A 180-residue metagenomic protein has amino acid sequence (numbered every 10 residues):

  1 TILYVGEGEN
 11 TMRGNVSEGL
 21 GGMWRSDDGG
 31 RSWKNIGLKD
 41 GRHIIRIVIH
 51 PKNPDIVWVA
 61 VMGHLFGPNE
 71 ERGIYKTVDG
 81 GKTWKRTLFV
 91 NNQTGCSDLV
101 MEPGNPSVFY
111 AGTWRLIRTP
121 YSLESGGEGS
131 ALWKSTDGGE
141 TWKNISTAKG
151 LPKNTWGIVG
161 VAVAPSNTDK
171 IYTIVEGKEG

Functional and structural regions predicted by a protein language model:
T1-G180: Beta-propeller blade termini and top-face loops
